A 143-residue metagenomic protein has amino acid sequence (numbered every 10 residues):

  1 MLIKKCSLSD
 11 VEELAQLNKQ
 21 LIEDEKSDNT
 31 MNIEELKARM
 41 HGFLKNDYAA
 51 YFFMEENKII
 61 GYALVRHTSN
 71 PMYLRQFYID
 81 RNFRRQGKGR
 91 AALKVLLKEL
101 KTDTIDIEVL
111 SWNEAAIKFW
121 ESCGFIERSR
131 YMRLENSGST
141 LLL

Functional and structural regions predicted by a protein language model:
M1-Q16: A short beta-loop-alpha structural element at the N-terminal edge of CoA-dependent acyl/N-acetyltransferase catalytic
K19-M40: Conserved GNAT-fold acetyl-CoA-binding loop/helix
H41-F52: A short helix-loop-beta-strand connector motif used in the catalytic cores of GNAT acetyltransferases and, in some
K58-R66, Y73, Y78: Conserved beta-strand in the GNAT
H67-R75, R84, D103, E127-S129: A conserved beta-turn-beta hairpin within the catalytic core of GNAT-like acetyltransferases that forms part
F83, G87-V95: Conserved acetyl-CoA pyrophosphate-binding loop and the N-cap/start of the following alpha-helix in GNAT-like
R90, S111-R130, L134: Conserved active-site alpha-helix within GNAT-family acetyltransferase domains
L100-L110: Conserved GNAT acetyl-CoA-binding A-motif
